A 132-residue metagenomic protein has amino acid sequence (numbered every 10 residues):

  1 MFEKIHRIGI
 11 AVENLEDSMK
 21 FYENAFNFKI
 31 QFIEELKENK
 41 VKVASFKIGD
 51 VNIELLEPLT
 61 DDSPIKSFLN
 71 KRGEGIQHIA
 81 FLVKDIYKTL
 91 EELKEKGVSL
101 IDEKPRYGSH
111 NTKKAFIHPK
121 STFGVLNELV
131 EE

Functional and structural regions predicted by a protein language model:
M1-M19, E74-V83, E131: N-terminal beta-strand motif that seeds the catalytic metal site of vicinal oxygen chelate
K4-H6, F28-V41, L59-Q77, K96-K114: A cross-kingdom feature marking solvent-exposed beta-strand/loop segments within repeated, beta-rich binding/scaffold
E16-K29, E95-K96: Amphipathic alpha-helical segments
A44-K47, F81, L90-E132: Vicinal oxygen chelate
L55: Carbohydrate-associated surface elements
R72-G73, Y87-E91: Long, charged/polar, surface-exposed segments that mediate recognition or autoinhibition
